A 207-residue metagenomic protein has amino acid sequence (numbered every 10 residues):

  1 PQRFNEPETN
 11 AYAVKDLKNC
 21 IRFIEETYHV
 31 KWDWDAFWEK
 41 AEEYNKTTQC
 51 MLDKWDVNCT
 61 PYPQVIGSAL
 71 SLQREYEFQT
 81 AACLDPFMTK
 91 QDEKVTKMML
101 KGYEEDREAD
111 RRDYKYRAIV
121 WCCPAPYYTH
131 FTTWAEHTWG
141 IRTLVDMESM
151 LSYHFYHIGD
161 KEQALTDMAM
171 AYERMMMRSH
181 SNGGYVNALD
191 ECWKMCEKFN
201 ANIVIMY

Functional and structural regions predicted by a protein language model:
P1-W32, L144, S149-M150, H154-Y207: Trp/Phe/Arg-rich N-terminal binding region typifying the photolyase-homology
V14, K18-H157, S181, Y185: A charged, amphipathic alpha-helical module
